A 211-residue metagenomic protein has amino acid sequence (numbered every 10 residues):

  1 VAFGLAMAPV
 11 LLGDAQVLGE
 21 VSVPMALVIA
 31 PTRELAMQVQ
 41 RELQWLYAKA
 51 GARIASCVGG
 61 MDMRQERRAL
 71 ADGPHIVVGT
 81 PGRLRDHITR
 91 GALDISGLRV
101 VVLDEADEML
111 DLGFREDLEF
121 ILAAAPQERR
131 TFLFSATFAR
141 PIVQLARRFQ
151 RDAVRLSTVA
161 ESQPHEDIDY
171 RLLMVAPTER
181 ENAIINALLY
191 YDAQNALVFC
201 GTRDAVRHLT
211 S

Functional and structural regions predicted by a protein language model:
V1-S211: Conserved helicase RecA-like core
